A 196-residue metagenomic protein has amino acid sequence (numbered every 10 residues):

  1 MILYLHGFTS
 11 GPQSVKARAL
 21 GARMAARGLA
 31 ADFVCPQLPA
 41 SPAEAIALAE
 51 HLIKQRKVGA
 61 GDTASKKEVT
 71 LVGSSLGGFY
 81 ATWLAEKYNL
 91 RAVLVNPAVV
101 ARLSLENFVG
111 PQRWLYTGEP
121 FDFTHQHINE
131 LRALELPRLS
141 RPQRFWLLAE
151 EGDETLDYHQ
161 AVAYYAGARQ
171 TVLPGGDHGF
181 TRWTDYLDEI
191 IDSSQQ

Functional and structural regions predicted by a protein language model:
M1, E68-T70, R91: Structural motif
M1-T63: Active-site catalytic motif of lipid deacylating hydrolases and related acyltransferases
Y4-F8, V72, L148-E150: Short hydrophobic segments within beta-strands
R27-L29, Y88, R141: Helix C-cap/helix->beta junction micro-motif
Q55-K67, S140, S194: Glycine-rich phosphate-binding loop signature in dinucleotide/nucleotide-binding domains
V72-G77, A81: Gly/Ala-rich beta-loop-alpha elbow adjacent to hydrolase catalytic centers
W83-V93: Conserved hydrolase catalytic core segment
R91-Q196: The alpha/beta-hydrolase serine catalytic core
